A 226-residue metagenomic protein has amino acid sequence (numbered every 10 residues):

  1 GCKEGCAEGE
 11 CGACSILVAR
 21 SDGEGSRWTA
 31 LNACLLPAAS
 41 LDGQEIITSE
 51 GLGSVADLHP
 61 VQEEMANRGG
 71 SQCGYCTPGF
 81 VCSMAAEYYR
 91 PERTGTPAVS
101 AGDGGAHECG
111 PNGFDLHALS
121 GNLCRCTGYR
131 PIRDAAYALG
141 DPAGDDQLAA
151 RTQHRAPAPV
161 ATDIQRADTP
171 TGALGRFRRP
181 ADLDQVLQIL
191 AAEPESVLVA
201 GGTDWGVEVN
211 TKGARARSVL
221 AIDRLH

Functional and structural regions predicted by a protein language model:
G1-D184, S196: Signature of N-terminal electron-transfer/Fe-S-associated modules in redox systems
C34-L35, G206-H226: Structural signature of FAD isoalloxazine-binding scaffolds in flavoprotein oxidoreductases
A192-E193: Glycine-rich phosphate-binding loop signature in dinucleotide/nucleotide-binding domains
S196-L198, S218: Generic beta-sheet signal
V199-D204: Glycine-rich beta-strand-to-loop/alpha-helix junction loops that act as flexible
